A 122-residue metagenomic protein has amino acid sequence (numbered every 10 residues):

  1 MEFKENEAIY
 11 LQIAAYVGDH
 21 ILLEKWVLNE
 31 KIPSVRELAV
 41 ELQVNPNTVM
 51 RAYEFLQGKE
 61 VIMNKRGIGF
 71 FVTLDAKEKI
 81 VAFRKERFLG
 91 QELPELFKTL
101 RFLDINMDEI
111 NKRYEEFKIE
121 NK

Functional and structural regions predicted by a protein language model:
M1-K31, E37, R87, Q91-E92 (+1 more regions): Extreme N-terminal segment that seeds HTH/winged-HTH DNA-binding domains in transcriptional regulators
N6-A8, E24-K25, V40, G67-F70 (+1 more regions): Short hydrophobic/aromatic-rich motifs at helix boundaries and adjacent loops
Y10, S34, F70-E86: Short, cationic-aromatic polyanion-contact patches
K25-W26, E30, G58-G67, F71-L74: Beta-hairpin "wing" of winged helix-turn-helix
K31-N64: N-terminal helix-turn-helix
E41, N45, V61, R66-G67 (+4 more regions): Short alpha-helix boundary/capping motifs
E54-K59, D75, D108-E109: Short alpha-helical linear motifs
